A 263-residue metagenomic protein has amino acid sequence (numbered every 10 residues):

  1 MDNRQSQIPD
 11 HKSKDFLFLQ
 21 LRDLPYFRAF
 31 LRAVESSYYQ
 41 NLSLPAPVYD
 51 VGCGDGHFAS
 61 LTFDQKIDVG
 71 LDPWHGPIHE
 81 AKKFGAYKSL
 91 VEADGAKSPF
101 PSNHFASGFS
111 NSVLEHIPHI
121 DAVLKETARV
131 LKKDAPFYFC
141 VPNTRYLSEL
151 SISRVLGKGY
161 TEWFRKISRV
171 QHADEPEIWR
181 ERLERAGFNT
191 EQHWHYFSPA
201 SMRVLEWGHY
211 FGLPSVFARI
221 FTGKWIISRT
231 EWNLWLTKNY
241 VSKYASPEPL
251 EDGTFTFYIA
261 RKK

Functional and structural regions predicted by a protein language model:
M1-P101, S107-F109, L250-F257: Conserved N-terminal segment of class I S-adenosyl-L-methionine
S107-P118: A short SAM/SAH-binding and catalytic strip from SAM-dependent methyltransferases
I117-A122, E149: Short N-terminal helix/helix-N-cap motif within the alpha/beta-hydrolase-1
D121-P136: A short glycine-rich, Lys/Arg-flanked "PGG" loop and its adjoining helix->strand segment in the class I
Y138-T161: Conserved class I S-adenosyl-L-methionine
R154, Q192-K263: A C-terminal cap/extension of S-adenosyl-L-methionine-dependent methyltransferases that defines the acceptor-substrate
Y160-I178: Acceptor-substrate binding/catalytic loop of class I
W179-W194: A SAM-dependent methyltransferase catalytic signature shared across enzymes that methylate proteins
